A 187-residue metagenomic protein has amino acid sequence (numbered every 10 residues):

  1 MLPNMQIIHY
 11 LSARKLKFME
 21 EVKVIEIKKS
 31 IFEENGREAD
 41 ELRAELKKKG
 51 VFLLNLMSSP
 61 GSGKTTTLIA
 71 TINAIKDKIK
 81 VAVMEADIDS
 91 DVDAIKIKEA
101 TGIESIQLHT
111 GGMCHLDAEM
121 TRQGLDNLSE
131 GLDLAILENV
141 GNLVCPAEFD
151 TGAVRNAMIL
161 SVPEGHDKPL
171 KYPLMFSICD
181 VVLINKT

Functional and structural regions predicted by a protein language model:
P3-Y10, K15: Short, positively charged and aromatic/hydrophobic N-terminal segments
E21-A44, K49-L54, S62, T66 (+2 more regions): Nucleotide-state-sensitive switch-loop elements of NTP-binding domains
S58: The Walker A (P-loop) glycine that initiates the GxxxxGKT/S ATP-binding motif of P-loop NTPases
A82, A157-M158, F176-T187: Conserved beta-strand/loop subsegment of P-loop NTPase cores
V83, M158-L170: Short, acidic/small-residue loops that bind anionic groups at enzyme active sites
A86, T110, S161-V162, K186: Cofactor-binding loop segments of dinucleotide-utilizing enzymes, especially the Rossmann-like FAD- and NAD(P)+-binding
T151-G152, L174-I178: Short, conserved loop/helix-junction motifs that constitute active-site signature segments in enzyme catalytic cores
